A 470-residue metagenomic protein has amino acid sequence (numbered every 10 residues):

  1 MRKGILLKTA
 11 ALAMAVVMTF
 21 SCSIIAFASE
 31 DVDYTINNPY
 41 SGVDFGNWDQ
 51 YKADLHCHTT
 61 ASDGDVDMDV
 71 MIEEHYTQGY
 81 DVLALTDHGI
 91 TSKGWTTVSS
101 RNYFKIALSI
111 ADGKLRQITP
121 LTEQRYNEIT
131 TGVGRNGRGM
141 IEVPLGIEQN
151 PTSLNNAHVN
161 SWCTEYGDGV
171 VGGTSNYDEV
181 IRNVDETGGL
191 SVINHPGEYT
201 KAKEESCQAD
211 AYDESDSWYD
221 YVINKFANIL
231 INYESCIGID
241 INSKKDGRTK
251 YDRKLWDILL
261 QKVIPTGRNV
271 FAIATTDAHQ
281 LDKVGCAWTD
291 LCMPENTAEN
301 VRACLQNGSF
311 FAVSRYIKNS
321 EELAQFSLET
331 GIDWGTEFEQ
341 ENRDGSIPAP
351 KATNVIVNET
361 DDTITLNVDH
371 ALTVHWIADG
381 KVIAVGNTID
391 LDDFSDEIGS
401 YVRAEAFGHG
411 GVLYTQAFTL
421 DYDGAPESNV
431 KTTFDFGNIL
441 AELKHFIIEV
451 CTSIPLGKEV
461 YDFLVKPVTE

Functional and structural regions predicted by a protein language model:
M1-G4: N-terminal secretory signal peptides that target proteins for export/translocation
L6-V17: Sec-dependent N-terminal signal peptides
T19-D33: Sec-dependent signal peptide cleavage junction
S29-D33, N37-G46, M71, T266-A272 (+1 more regions): C-terminal functional module detector
V32-D210, E234, D240-W256, V270 (+3 more regions): A metal-dependent hydrolase metal-coordination microenvironment
D210-G247, M293-N300: Structural recognition of alpha->loop->beta junctions
V468-E470: Short, solvent-exposed mixed-charge patches
